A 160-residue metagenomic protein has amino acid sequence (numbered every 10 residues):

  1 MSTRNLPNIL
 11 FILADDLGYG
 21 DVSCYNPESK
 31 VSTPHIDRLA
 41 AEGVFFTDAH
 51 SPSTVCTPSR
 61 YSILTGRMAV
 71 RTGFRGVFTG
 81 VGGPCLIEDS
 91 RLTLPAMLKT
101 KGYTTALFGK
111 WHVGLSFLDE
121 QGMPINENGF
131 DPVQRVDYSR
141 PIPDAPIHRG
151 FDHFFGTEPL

Functional and structural regions predicted by a protein language model:
M1-L160: Formylglycine-dependent sulfatase
